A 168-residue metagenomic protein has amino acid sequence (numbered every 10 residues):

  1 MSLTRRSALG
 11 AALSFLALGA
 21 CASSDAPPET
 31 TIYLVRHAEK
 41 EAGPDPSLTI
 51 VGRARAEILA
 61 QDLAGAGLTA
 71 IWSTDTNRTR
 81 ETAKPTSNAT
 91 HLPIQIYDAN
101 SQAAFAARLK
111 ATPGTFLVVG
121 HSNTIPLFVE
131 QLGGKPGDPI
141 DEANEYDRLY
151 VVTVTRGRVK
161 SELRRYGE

Functional and structural regions predicted by a protein language model:
M1-L16: N-terminal secretory signal peptides and thylakoid transit peptides that target proteins across membranes
S2, N123-I125: Short Gly/Pro-enriched loop/turn and capping motifs at secondary-structure junctions
G19-A20: C-terminal motif of bacterial Sec signal peptides marking the signal peptidase cleavage site
S24-P113, I125-E168: Active-site-proximal alpha-helix that buttresses catalytic centers in soluble enzyme cores
F116: Binding-site signature for planar aromatic cofactors or substrates
V119-G120: Short beta-strand segments
